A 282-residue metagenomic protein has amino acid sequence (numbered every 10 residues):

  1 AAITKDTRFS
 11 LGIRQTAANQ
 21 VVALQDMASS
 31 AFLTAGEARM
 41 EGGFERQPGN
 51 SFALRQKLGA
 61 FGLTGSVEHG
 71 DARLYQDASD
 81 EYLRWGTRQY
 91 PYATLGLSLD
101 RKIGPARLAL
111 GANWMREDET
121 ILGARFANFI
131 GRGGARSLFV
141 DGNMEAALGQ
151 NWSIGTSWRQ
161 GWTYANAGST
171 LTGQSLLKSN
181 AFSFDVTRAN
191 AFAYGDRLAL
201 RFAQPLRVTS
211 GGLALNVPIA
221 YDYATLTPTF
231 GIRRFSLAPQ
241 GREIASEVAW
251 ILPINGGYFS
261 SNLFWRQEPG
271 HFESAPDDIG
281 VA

Functional and structural regions predicted by a protein language model:
A1-S30, T34-E45, S51: Outer-membrane translocation/initiation segment of Type V secreted surface proteins
K5, G59-A60, G104-A106, Q150 (+2 more regions): Short coil turns and loop connectors of transmembrane beta-barrels in diderm outer membranes and organellar homologs
A23-E37, Q56-H69, S79: Acidic/polar, low-complexity extended loops/arms that serve as protein-protein interfaces in large oligomeric shells
R39-E41, T64, A78, Y82-W85 (+6 more regions): Outer membrane beta-barrel transmembrane domains
R46-P48, T64-G65, A72, R88 (+2 more regions): Extended, well-ordered protein cores
L54, L97-L99: Charge-dense, extended regions
I279-A282: Short, intrinsically disordered, charge-balanced linker/junction segments flanking boundaries in proteins
